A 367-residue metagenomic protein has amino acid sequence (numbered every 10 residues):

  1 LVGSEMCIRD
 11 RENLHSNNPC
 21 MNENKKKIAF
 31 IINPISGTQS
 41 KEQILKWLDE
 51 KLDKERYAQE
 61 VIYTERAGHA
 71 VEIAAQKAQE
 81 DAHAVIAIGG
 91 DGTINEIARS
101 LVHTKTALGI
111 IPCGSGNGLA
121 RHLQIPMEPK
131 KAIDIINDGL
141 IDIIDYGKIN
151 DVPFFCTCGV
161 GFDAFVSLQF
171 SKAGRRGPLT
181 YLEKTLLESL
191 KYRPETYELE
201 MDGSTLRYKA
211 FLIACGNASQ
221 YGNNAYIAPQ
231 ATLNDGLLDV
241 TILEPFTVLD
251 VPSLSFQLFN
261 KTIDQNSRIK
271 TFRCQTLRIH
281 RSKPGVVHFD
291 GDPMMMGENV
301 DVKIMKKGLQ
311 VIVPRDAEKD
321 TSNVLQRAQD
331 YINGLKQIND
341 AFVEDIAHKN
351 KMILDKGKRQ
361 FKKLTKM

Functional and structural regions predicted by a protein language model:
L1-I8: Short, small-residue-biased leader/transition segments that mark boundaries at the very start of proteins
E12-V85, E318, L325, Q329-I338 (+2 more regions): ATP/NTP phosphate-donor binding region
P34, I88-G90, C113: Glycine-rich beta-strand-to-loop/alpha-helix junction loops that act as flexible
K41, M201, T232, I242-M367: ATP/nucleoside-binding phosphotransfer catalytic cores, i.e., glycine-rich phosphate-binding loops
E55, H103-A107, I111-C215: Catalytic core of DAGKc-family lipid kinases
A70, G92-I97, G118: Short glycine/serine/threonine-rich phosphate/pyrophosphate-binding segments that cradle anionic phosphate groups
G159, A214-A228, P293: Glycine-rich phosphate/pyrophosphate-binding beta-alpha loops
G174-T180, P229-D250: Gly/Ser/Thr-rich active-site loops/lids in small-molecule metabolic enzymes that frequently grip phosphoryl groups
